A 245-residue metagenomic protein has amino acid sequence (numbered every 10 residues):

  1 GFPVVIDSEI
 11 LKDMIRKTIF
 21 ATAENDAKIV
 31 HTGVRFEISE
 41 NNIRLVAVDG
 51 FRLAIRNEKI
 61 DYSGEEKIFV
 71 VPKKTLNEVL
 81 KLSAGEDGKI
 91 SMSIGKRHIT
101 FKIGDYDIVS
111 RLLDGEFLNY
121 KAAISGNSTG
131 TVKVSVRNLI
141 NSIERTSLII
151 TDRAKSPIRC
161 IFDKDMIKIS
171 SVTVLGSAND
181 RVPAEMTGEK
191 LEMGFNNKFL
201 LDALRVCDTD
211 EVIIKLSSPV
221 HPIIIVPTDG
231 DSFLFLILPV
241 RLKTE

Functional and structural regions predicted by a protein language model:
G1-E245: Structural preference for solvent-exposed beta-strand-turn elements and adjacent flexible terminal/loop segments within
